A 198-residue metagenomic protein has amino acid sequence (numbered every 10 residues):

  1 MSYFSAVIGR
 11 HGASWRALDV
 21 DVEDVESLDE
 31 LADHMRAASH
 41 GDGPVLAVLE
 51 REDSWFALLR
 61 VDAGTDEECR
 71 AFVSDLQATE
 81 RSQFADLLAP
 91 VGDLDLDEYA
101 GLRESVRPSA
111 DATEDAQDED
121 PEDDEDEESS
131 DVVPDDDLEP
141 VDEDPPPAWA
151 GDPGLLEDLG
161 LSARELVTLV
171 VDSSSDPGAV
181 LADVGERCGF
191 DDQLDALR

Functional and structural regions predicted by a protein language model:
M1-G12: Long, amphipathic alpha-helical "stalk/connector" segments that mediate intersubunit docking and mechanical coupling
Y3-S5, G41-G43, F72, L169 (+1 more regions): Sparse, context-dependent recognition of short Cys/His-centered cofactor- or disulfide-binding micro-motifs
S5-V7, W55-L59, A71-F72, P177-D191: Long, contiguous hydrophobic alpha-helical segments, chiefly transmembrane helices and signal peptides
A13-V91: Compact, well-ordered interaction domains used in eukaryotic information-processing assemblies
E80-R198: Charged, compositionally biased boundary regions
